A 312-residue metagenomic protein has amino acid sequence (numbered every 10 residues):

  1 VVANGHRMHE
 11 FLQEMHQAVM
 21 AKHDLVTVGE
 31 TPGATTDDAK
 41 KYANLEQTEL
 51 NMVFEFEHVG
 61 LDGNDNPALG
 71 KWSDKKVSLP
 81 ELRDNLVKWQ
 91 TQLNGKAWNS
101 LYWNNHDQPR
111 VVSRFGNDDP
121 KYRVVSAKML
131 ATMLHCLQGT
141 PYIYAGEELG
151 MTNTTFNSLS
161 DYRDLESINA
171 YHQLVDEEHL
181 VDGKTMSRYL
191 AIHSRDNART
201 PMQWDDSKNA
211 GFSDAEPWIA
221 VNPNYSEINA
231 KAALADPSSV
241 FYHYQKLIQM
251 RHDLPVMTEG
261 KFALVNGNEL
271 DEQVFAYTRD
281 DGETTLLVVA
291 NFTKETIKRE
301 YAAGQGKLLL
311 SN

Functional and structural regions predicted by a protein language model:
V1-G306, L310-N312: Active-site and adjacent substrate-binding regions of carbohydrate-active enzymes
